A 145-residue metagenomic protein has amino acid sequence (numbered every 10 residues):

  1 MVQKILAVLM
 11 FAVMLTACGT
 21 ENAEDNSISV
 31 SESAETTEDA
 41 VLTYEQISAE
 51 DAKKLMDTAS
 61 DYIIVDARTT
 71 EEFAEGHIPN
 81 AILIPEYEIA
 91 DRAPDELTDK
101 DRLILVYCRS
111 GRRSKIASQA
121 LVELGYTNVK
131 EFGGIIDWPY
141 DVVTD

Functional and structural regions predicted by a protein language model:
V2-L6, C18-E50, L55, A74-R102 (+1 more regions): Rhodanese-like catalytic fold shared by cysteine-dependent sulfurtransferases and DSP/PTP-type phosphatases
F11-A12: Residue-level signal for mature regions of secreted extracellular proteins and peptides
S60, L103: Short acidic/histidine-rich motifs immediately flanking catalytic phosphotransfer sites in two-component signaling
I63-D66: Structural scaffold elements adjacent to functional motifs in cytosolic proteins
R68-T70: Solvent-exposed coil/turn segments that connect beta secondary-structure elements in extracytoplasmic/periplasmic
